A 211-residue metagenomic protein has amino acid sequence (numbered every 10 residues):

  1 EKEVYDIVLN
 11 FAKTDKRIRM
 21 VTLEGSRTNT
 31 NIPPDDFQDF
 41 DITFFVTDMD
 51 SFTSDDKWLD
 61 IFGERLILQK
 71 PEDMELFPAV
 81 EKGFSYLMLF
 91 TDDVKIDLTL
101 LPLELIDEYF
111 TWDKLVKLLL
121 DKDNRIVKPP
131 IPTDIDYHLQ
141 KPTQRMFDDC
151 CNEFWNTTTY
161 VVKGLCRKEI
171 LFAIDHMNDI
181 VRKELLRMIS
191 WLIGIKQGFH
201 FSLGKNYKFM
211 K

Functional and structural regions predicted by a protein language model:
E1-K16, E24-D35, T43-T99: Metal-dependent nucleotidyltransferase catalytic core
T28-N29, M49, L103-L105, I180 (+1 more regions): Short, solvent-exposed loop/turn segments at secondary-structure junctions
L103-D121: A short alpha->loop->secondary-structure connector
V116-R145: A short, charged helix-loop
H138-K211: Conserved nucleotidyltransferase catalytic core and NTase-mimicking acidic/glycine-rich helix/loop elements in nucleic
